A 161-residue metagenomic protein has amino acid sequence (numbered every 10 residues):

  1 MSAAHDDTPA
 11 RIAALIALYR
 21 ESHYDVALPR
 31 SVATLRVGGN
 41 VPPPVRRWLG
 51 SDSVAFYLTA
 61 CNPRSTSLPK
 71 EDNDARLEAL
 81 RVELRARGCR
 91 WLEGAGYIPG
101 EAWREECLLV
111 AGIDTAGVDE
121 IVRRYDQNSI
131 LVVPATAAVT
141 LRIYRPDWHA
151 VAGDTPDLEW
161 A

Functional and structural regions predicted by a protein language model:
M1-V82: N-terminal, charge-rich interaction modules
R36, N40, V82-R85, E93-G94 (+2 more regions): Mature, function-bearing regions of proteins
A55-F56, C107-L108, S129-L131: Structural motif
L58-T59, V110-I113, V133: Short His-Asn-centered micro-motif
R90-A95, S129-I130: A short linear hydrophobic-aromatic micro-motif
A102-G112: Short cationic amphipathic helices and targeting signals
G117-T136, T140-P146, G153: Helix-rich interaction surfaces within compact, conserved domain-sized segments that mediate assembly or partner
D147-A161: Long, compositionally biased
